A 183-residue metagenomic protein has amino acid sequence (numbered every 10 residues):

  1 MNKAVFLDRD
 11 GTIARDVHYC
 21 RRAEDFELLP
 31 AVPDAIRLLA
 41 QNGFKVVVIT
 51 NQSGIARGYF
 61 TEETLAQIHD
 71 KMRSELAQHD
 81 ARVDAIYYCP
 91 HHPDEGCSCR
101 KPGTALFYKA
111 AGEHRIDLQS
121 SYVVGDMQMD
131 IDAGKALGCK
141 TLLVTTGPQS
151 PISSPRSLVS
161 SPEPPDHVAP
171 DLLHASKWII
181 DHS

Functional and structural regions predicted by a protein language model:
M1-V47: Active-site neighborhood of HAD-like aspartate-dependent phosphohydrolases
K3, E63, Q67-D84, H92-V123 (+1 more regions): Asp-based, Mg2+/Mn2+-dependent phosphohydrolase catalytic module
D8-D10, N51, D126, D130: Acidic active-site catalytic centers that drive phospho-/nucleotidyl reactions and related ester hydrolyses
T12, I55, Y59, D126 (+1 more regions): Gly/Ser/Thr-rich helix-start
T12-D16, N51-S53, A85-Y88, Y108-A111: A short alpha-helix capping/helix-coil boundary motif
D16, G58, W178: Residues that scaffold the ATP/ADP-binding catalytic core of kinase and kinase-like folds
V32, I36-H69, R82-E95, G134: Substrate-recognition element of Asp-dependent hydrolases with the DxDx(T/V) motif
